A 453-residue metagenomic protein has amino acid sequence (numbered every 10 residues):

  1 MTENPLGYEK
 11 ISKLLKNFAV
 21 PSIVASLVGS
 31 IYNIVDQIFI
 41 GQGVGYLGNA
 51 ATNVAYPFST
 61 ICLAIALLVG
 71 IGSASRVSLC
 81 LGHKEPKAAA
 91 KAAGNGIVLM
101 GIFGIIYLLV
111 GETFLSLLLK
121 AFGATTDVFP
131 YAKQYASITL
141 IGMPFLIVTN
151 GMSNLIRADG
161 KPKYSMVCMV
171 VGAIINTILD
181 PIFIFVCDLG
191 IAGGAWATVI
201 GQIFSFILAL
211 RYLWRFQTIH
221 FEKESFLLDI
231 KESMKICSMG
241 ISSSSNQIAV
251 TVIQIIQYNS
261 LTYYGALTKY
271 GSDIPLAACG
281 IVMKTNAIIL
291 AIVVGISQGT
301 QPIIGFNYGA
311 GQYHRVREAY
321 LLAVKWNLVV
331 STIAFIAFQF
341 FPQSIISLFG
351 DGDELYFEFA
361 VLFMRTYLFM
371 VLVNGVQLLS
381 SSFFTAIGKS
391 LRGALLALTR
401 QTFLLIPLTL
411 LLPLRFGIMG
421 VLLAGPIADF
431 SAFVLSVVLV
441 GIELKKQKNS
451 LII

Functional and structural regions predicted by a protein language model:
M1-S22, V77-G142, V186-I241, I304-M370 (+1 more regions): Short alpha-helical transmembrane segments in multi-pass integral membrane proteins
S12-I31, V35, F58-I65, I141 (+5 more regions): Residue-level signal for short hydrophobic patches within transmembrane helices of multi-pass membrane transporters
N17-D36, I138, T149, G172 (+2 more regions): Transmembrane helical elements of multi-pass membrane transporters/channels
I31-A50, L119-T126, I182-L189, T251-V282 (+3 more regions): Helix-terminus/linker motif at the lipid-water interface of multi-pass membrane proteins
I31-I34, G43-Y46, C80-H83, A158-D159 (+5 more regions): Helix-loop interface residues and adjacent transmembrane-helix termini in multi-pass membrane transporters, primarily
N49-L109, L146-S165, Y258, A278-P342 (+1 more regions): Small-residue-rich hydrophobic transmembrane alpha-helices
I61-A64, N176-D180, F206-L210, I288 (+3 more regions): Hydrophobic transmembrane alpha-helices of multi-pass small-molecule transporters
G70, T139-R157, S165-A173, G194-I207 (+4 more regions): Short runs within selected transmembrane alpha-helices of multi-pass transporters and secretion channels
